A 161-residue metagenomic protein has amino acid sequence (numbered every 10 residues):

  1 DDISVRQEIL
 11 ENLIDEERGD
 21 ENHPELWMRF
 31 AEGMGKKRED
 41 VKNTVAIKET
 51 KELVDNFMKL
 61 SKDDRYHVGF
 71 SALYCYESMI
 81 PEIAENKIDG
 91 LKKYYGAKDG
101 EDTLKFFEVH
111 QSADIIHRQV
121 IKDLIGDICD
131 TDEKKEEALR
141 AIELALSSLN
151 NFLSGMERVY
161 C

Functional and structural regions predicted by a protein language model:
D1-C161: Non-heme di-metal
